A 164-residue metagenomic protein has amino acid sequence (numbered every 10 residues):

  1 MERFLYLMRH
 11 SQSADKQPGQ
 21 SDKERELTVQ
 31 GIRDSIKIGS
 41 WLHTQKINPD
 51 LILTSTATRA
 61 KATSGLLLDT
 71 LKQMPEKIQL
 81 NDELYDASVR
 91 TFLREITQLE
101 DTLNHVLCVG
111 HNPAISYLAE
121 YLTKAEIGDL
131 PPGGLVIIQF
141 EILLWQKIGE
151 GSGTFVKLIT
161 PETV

Functional and structural regions predicted by a protein language model:
R3-E83, I127-L130: Active-site-proximal alpha-helix that buttresses catalytic centers in soluble enzyme cores
A60-K61, V89, I115-S116: Short, well-ordered alpha-helical microsegments
T63-L67, F92, L118-A119: Hydrophobic packing residues within well-ordered alpha-helices of enzyme cores
L84-E100: Short phosphate-binding loop-to-helix
T97-L107, G151-T160: A polyampholytic, Gly/Pro-enriched intrinsically disordered region
L99-L107, N112-G134: Non-DNA-binding regulatory cores of transcription-related proteins, predominantly C-terminal effector-binding
E126-V156: Domain-level recognition of soluble alpha/beta enzyme cores, biased toward histidine phosphatases/phosphomutases
